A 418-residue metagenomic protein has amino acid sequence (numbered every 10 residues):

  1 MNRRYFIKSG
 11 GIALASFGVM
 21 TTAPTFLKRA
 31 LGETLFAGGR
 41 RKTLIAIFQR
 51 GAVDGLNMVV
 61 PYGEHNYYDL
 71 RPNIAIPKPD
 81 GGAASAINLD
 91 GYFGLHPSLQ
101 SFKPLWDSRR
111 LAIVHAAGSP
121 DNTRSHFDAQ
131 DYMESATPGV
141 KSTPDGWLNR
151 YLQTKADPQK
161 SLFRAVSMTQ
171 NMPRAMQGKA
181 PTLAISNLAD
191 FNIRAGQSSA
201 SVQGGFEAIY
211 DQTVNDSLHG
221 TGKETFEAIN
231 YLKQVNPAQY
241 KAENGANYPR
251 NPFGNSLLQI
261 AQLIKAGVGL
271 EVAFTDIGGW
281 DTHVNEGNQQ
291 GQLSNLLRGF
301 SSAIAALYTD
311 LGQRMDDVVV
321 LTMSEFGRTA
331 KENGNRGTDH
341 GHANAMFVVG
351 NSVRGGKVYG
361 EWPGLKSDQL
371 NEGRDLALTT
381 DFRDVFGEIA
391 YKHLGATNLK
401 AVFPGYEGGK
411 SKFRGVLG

Functional and structural regions predicted by a protein language model:
M1-D310, A345-G418: Feature for exported/extracytoplasmic and membrane-associated proteins, marking the mature portion
I304, Y308-N335: Metal-dependent active-site segment of extracytoplasmic phospho-/sulfohydrolases and closely related
F326-K357: Histidine-centered active-site microenvironments of extracellular/periplasmic hydrolases and transferases
